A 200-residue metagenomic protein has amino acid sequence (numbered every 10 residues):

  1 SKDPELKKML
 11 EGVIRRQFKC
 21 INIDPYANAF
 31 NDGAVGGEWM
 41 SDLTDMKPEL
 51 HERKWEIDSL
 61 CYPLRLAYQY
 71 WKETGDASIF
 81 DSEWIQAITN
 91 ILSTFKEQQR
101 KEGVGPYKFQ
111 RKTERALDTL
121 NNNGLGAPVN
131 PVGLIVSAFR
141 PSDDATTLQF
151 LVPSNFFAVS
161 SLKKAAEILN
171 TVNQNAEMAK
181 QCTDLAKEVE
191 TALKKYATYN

Functional and structural regions predicted by a protein language model:
S1-D118: Aromatic-rich carbohydrate-recognition surfaces in CAZymes
S1-K2, M9-L10, I14, I21 (+7 more regions): A structural signal for the main folded, soluble domain(s) of proteins
N22, N28-N31, N90, N121-N123 (+4 more regions): Detector for Asparagine
N28, K96-T113, L148-F150, F157-N200: Catalytic cores of carbohydrate-active enzymes
G36-K54, R115-F150: Acidic/His metal-coordination segments adjacent to aromatic residues that form catalytic metal sites in metalloenzymes
W55, S59, F80-A87, A127 (+2 more regions): Short, contiguous, pocket-lining structural segments that sit at or immediately flank catalytic/ligand-binding sites
D58, D81, G105-Q110, V132-P141 (+2 more regions): Generic preference for hydrophobic/aromatic residues in regular secondary structure cores
